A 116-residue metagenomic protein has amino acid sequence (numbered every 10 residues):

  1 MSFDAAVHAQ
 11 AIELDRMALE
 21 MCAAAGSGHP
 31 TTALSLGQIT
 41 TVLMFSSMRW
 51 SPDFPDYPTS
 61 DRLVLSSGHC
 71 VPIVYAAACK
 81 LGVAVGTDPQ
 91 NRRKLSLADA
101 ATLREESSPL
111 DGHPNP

Functional and structural regions predicted by a protein language model:
M1-L14: N-terminal hydrophobic or amphipathic helices/low-complexity stretches enriched in small/hydrophobic/Pro/Gly
F3, A24-A25, T59: Residue-level detector of alpha-helix boundaries and kinks
V7, G28-H29: Alpha-helix N-cap/helix-initiation motif
A11-S27: N-terminal capping segment at the start of a domain
E13, T31, S35: N-terminal glycine-rich anion-binding loops that anchor highly charged ligand groups
M21, L34-P116: Cofactor-binding active-site loop characterized by glycine-rich and histidine/acidic residues
